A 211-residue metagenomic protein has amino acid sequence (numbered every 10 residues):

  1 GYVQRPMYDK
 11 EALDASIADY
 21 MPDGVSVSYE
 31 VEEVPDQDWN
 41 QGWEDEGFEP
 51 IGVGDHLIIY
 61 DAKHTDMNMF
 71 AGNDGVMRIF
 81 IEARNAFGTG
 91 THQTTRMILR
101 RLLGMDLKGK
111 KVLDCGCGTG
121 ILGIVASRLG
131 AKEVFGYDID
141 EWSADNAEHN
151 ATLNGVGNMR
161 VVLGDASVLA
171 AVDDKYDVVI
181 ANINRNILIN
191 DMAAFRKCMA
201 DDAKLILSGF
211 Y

Functional and structural regions predicted by a protein language model:
G1-M69: N-terminal auxiliary segments of SAM/dcSAM-dependent transferases
D23-V27, D55, D74-V76, K132 (+1 more regions): A short helix-to-beta-strand connector/capping loop
Y60-D61, G136, L207: Hydrophobic residues in well-ordered beta-strands that form the structural core
D66, G88, N186: Active-site beta-alpha loop architecture of Rossmann-like, nucleotide-cofactor-dependent enzymes
N73-A83: A short, charged helix-loop
M77, K110-K111, A203: Nucleotide donor/acceptor-binding cores
N85-S167: Conserved SAM/SAH cofactor-binding pocket of Class I
I139-Y211: S-adenosylmethionine
